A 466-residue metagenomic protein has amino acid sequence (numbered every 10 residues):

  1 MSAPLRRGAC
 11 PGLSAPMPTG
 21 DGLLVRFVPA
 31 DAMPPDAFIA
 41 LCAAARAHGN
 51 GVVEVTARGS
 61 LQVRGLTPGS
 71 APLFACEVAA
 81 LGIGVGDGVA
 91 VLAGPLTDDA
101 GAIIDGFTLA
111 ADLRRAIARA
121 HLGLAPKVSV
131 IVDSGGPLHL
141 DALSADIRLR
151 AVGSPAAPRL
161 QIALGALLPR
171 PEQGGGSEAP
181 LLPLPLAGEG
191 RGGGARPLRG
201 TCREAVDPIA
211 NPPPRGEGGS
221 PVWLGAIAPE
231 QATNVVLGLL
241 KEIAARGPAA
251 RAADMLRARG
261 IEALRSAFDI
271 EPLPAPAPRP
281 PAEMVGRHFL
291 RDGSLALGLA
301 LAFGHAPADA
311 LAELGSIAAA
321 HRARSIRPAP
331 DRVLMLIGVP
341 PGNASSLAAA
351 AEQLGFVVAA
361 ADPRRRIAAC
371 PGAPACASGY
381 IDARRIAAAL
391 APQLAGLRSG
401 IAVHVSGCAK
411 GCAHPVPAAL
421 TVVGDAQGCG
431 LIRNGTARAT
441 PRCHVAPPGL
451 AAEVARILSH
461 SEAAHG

Functional and structural regions predicted by a protein language model:
M1-A15, A37, M284, L297: Intrinsically disordered, low-complexity polar/charged tails and linkers
S2, T19-Q161, L167-P169, A226-I227 (+3 more regions): Small-residue-enriched alpha-helical segments and adjacent helix-cap loops that form tight helix-helix packing
V52-V55, G123-L124, A244-E283, A323-P330 (+3 more regions): Flexible, glycine/charged-enriched surface loops at secondary-structure junctions
P171-G176, G188-G192, G216-G218: Glycine-biased, low-complexity coil/linker segments
P221-P248, A308: Internal alpha/beta scaffold segment
H404-P417, I432-H460, A464: Short Fe-S-cluster ligation motifs
